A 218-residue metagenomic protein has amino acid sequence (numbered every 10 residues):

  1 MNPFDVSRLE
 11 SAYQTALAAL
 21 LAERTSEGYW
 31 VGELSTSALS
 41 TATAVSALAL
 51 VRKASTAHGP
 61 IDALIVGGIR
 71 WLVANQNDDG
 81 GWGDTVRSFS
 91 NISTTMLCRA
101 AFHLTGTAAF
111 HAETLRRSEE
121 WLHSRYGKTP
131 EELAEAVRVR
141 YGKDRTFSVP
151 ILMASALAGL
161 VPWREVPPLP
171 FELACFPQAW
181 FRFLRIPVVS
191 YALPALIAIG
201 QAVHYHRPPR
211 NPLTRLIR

Functional and structural regions predicted by a protein language model:
M1-R218: Preference for long, amphipathic alpha-helical scaffolds in soluble/luminal domains and all-alpha bundles
